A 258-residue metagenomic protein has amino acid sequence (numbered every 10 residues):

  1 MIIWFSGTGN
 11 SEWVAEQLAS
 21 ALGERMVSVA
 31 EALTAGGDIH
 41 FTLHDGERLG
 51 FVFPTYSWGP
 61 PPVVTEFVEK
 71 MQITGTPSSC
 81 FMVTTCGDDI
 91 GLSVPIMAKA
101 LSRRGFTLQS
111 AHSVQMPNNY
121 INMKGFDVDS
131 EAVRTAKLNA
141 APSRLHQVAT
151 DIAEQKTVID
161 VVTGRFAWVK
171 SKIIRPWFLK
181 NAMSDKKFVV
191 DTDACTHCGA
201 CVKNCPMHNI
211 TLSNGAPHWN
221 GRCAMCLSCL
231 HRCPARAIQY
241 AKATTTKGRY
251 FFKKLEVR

Functional and structural regions predicted by a protein language model:
M1-I2, S6-L33, I39-F53, S57-F178 (+1 more regions): FMN-binding flavodoxin-like domain, especially the glycine-rich phosphate-binding loop
N10, N118-N122, N139, N181 (+4 more regions): Detector for Asparagine
E24-V27, Q109, K187-D191, I238: Generic preference for hydrophobic/aromatic residues in regular secondary structure cores
H44, P54, P61, F188 (+2 more regions): Proline-rich low-complexity regions
G164-H197, K203: A mid-sequence, solvent-exposed acidic-amphipathic segment
V190, T196, A200-H218, R222-A224 (+1 more regions): Iron-sulfur cluster-binding cysteine motifs and their immediate structural context in ferredoxin-like electron-transfer
Y250-V257: Active-site-proximal loop/hinge segments that shape catalytic or ion-binding/gating pockets
